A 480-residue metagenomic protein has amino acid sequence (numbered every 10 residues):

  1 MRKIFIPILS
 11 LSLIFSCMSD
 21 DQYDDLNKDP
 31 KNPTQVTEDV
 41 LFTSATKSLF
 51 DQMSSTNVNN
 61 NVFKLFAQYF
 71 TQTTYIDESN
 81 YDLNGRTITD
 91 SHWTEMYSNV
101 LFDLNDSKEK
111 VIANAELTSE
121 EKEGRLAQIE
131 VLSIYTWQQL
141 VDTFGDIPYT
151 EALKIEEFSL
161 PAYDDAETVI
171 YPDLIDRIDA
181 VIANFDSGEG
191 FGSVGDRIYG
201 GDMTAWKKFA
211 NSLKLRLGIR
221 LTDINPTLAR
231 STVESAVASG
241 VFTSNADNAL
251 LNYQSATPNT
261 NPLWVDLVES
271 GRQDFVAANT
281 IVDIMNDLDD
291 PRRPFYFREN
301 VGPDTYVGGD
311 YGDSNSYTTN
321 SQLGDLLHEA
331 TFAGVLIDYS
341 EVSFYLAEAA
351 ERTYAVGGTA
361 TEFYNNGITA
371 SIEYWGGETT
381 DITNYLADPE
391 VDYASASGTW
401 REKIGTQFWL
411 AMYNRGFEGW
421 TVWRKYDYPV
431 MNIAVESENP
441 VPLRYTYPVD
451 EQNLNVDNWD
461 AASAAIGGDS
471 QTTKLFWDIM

Functional and structural regions predicted by a protein language model:
M1-I4: Positively charged n-region of N-terminal signal peptides that target proteins for export
I6-S10: Sec-dependent N-terminal signal peptides
C17-Q68, T74-D77, N84-T87, S98 (+5 more regions): Membrane-proximal, proline-rich intrinsically disordered regions
D21-D24, L323-G324, D381-A387: Short acidic (Asp/Glu) and glycine-rich catalytic loops that position anionic groups and cofactors
Q35-D39, T73-T379, A394-R401, Q407: Structured, solvent-exposed acidic/aromatic patches
I372, G376-M480: C-terminal functional modules
